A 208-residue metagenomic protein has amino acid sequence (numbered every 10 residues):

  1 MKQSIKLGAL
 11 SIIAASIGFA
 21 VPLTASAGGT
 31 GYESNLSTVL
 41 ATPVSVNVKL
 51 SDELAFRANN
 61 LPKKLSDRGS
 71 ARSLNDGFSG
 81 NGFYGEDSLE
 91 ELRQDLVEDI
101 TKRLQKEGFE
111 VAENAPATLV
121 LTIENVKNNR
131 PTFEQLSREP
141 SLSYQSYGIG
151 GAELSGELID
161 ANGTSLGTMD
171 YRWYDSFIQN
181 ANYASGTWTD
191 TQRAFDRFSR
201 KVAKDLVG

Functional and structural regions predicted by a protein language model:
M1-I12: Bacterial N-terminal signal peptides that target proteins for export
L10-A20: Bacterial N-terminal signal peptides
P22-Q94, E98: A structural "domain/chain start" motif
A25-S45, A184-G208: Terminal low-complexity, intrinsically disordered regions
S51-E53, T122-K127, Y171-W173: Generic short beta-strand segments
F78-D87, T164-D205: Short secondary-structure boundary motifs at beta->alpha junctions and helix caps
R93, V97, T101, Q105 (+2 more regions): Extracytoplasmic/secreted envelope proteins and their assembly/folding machinery, especially bacterial periplasmic
E107-T164, F177-A181: Surface-exposed short loop/turn segments
